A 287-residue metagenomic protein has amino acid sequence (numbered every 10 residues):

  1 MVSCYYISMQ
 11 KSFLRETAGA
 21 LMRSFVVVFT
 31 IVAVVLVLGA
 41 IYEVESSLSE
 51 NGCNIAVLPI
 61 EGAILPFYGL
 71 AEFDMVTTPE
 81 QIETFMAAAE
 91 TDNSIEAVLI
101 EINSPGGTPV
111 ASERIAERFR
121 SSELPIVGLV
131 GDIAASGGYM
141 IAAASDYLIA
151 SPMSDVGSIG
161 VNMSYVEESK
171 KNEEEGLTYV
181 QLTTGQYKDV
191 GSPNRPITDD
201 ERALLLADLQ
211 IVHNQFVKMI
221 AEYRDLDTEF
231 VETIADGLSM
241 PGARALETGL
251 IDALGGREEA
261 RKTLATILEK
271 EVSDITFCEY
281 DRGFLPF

Functional and structural regions predicted by a protein language model:
V2-G137, Y147-S151, M163-F287: N-terminal organellar transit peptides
M153-V161: Active-site loop architecture of trypsin-fold serine endopeptidases
